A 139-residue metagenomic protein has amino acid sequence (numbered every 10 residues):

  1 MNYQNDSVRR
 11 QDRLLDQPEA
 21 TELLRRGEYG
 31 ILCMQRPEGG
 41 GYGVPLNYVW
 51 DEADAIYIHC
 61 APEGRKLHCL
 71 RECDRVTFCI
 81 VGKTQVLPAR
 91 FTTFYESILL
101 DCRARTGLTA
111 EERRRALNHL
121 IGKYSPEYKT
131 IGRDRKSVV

Functional and structural regions predicted by a protein language model:
M1-R25: Extreme N-terminal tail/first-helix region
N2-Q11, Q85-V139: Charged, gly/pro-rich active-site loop segments
D12, T21, R65-H68, F78: Anion-coordinating catalytic cores for phosphoryl-, nucleotidyl-, and glycosidic chemistry
Q17, E63-G64: Structural motif corresponding to alpha-helix initiation and N-cap regions
L24, C69-L70, L120, V138: A generic structural signal for nonpolar/aromatic side chains embedded in well-ordered alpha-helices
G27-P62, F78: Short beta-strand segments
G30, D54, D74-F78, E96-L100 (+1 more regions): Generic beta-strand structural signal
L67-R71, T77-T92: Helix-adjacent hinge/juxtasegments
